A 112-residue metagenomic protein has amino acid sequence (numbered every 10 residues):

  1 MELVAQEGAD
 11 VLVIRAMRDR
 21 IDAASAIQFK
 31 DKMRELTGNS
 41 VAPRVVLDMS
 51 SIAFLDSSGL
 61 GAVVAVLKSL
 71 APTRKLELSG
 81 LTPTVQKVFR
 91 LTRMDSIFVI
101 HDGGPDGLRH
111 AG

Functional and structural regions predicted by a protein language model:
M1-A5, R109-G112: Non-catalytic signal-transmission and effector/linker regions of two-component phosphorelay proteins
L3-A5, V13, K68, R90: Short secondary-structure boundary/capping segments
A5-D31: STAS-typified acidic loop motif
G8-D10, P83, P105: Residues that form or immediately flank small-molecule/cofactor binding pockets and catalytic motifs
V11, V64, D106-H110: Polar low-complexity intrinsically disordered regions enriched in Ser/Thr and small residues
A16, R34, G107: Short histidine
I21-F98: Amphipathic alpha-helical interaction surfaces in cytosolic regulatory modules
V99-G103, G107: Short acidic-hydrophobic, aromatic-tinged amphipathic segments that line or gate anion-handling sites
